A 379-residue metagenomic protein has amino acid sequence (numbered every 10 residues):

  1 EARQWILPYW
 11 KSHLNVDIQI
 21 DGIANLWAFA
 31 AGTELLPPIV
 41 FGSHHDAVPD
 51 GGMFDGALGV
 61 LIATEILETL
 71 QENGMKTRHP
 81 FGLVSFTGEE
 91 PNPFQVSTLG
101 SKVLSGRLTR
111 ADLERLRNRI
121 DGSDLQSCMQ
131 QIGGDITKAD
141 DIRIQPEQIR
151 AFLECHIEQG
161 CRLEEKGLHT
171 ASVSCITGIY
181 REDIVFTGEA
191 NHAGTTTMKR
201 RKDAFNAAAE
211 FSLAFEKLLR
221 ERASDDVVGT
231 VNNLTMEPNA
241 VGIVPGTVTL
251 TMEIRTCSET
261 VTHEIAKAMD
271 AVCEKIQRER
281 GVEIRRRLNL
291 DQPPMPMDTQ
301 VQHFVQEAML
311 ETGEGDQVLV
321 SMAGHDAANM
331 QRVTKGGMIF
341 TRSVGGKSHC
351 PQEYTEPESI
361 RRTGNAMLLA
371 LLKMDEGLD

Functional and structural regions predicted by a protein language model:
E1-G52, L70: Acidic/His- and Gly-rich active-site-bordering loop/insert found across diverse amide/peptide-bond hydrolases
D17, D21, K76-T77, A139-R143 (+5 more regions): Flexible, glycine/charged-enriched surface loops at secondary-structure junctions
F41-H44, D50-E90, Y180-F186, H192-L218 (+3 more regions): Alpha-helical metal-binding/catalytic segments enriched in His/Glu/Asp
G42-S43, D316-A366: Zn-dependent metallopeptidase/amidohydrolase metal-coordination segment
H45-A47, F81-N92, Q159, A190 (+3 more regions): Acidic, glycine-rich active-site loops and adjacent beta-strand->loop/helix elements that engage anionic groups
E89, Q95-E259: Midchain, well-structured core segments that form catalytic/ion-binding scaffolds
S174-I176, H192, T196-E221, A266 (+2 more regions): His/Asp/Glu-rich mid-to-C-terminal helical/loop segments that flank catalytic regions of hydrolases
T230-N239, T251-S258, E283-Q302, M322: A short beta-alpha structural unit
